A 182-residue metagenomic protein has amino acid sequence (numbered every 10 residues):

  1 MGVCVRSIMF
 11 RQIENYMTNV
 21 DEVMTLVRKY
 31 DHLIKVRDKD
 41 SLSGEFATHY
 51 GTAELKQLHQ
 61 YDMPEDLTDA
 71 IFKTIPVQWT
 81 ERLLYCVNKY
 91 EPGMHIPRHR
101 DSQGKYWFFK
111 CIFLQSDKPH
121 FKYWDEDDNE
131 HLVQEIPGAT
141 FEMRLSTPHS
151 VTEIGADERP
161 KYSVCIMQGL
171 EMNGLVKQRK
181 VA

Functional and structural regions predicted by a protein language model:
M1-W79: Non-heme Fe(II)/2-oxoglutarate
F10, V87, F108-I112, T140-E142 (+1 more regions): Conserved hydrophobic/aromatic beta-strand scaffold that supports enzyme active sites
E14-T18, F113, I166-Q168: Short beta-strand-to-loop capping motifs
F72-M94: A short glycine-rich, His/Asp/Glu-containing loop-to-beta-strand
K89-Y90, S102-K118, M167: Short, conserved beta-strand element in jelly-roll/cupin
H95-Q103: Histidine-centered catalytic micro-motifs
H120-A182: Catalytic core of Fe(II)/2-oxoglutarate
